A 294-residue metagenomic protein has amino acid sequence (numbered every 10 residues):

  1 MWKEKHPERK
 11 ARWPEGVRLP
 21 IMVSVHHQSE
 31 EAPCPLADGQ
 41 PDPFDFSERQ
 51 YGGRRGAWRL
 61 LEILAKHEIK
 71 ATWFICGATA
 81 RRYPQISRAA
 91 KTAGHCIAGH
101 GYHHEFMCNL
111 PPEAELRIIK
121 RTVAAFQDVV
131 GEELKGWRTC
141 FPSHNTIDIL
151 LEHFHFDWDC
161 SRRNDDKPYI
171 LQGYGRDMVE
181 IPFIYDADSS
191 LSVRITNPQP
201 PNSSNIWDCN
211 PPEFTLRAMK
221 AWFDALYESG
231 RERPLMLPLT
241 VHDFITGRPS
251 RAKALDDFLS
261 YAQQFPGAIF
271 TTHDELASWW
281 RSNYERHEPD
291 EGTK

Functional and structural regions predicted by a protein language model:
M1-D188, L216-L239, I245-K294: Catalytic alpha-helical scaffold of carbohydrate-active enzymes acting on polysaccharides/glycoconjugates
L134, N202-E213, D243-F244: Surface-exposed cleft-lining segments at the edges of enzyme active sites
P182-I206: Glycine-rich, positively charged active-site loop/lid region within alpha/beta enzyme cores that binds and organizes
